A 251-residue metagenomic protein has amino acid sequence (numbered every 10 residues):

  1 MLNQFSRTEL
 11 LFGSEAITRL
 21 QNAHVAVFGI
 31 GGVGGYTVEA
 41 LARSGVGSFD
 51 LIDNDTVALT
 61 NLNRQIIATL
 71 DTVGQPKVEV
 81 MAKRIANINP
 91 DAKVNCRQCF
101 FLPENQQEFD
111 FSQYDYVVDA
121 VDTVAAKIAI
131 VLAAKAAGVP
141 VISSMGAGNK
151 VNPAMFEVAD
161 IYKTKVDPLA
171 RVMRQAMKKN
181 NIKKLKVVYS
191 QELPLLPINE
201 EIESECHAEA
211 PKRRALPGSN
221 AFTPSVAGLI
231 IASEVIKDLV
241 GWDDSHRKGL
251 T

Functional and structural regions predicted by a protein language model:
M1-A26: N-terminal charged helix/coil linker that caps or initiates catalytic domains
V27-G29, I52: Conserved N-terminal Rossmann-fold NAD(P)-binding element of oxidoreductases
V33-G34: Hydrophobic/small residue at the entry helix of a nucleotide-binding pocket
A42-S48, A136: Conserved S-adenosyl-L-methionine
V46, L51-N89: Glycine-rich phosphate-binding loop and adjoining beta1-alpha1-beta2 segment of Rossmann-like nucleotide-binding folds
Q98-Q106: Conserved SAM/SAH-binding loop
F109-Y114, A126, A136, V141 (+3 more regions): Glycine-rich phosphate/adenylate-binding loop
